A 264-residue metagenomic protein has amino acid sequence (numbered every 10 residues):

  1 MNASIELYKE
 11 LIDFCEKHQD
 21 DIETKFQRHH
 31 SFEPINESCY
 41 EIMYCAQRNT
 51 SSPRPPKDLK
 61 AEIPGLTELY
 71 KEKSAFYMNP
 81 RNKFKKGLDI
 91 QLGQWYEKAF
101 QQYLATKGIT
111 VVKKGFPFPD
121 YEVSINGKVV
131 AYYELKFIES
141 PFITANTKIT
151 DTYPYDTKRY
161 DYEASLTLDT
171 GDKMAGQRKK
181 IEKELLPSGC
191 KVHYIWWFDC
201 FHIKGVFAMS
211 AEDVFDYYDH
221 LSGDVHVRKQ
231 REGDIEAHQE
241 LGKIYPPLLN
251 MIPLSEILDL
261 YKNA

Functional and structural regions predicted by a protein language model:
M1, D13-E16, Y44-S51, E182-C190 (+1 more regions): Non-catalytic C-terminal interaction segments of nucleic acid-processing enzymes
M1-K98: Interdomain/boundary linker segments immediately adjacent to catalytic/signaling cores
Q91, W95-A99, F116, D172 (+1 more regions): Short, well-structured alpha-helical interface segments that form or flank functional binding sites
W95-T106, K183: Amphipathic alpha-helical segments that form well-ordered structural scaffolds and often line/cohere around active
F100, L104, Y121-N146, Y155-D156: Conserved catalytic cores of phosphodiester-cleaving nucleases, focusing on short active-site segments
K107-F118: Short, well-structured beta-strand/strand-turn elements
V112-K113, E122, Y132-E134, H193-W196: A structural signal for short, well-ordered beta-strand segments and their strand-loop junctions that often border
F137-K204: Catalytic cores of nucleic-acid endonucleases
